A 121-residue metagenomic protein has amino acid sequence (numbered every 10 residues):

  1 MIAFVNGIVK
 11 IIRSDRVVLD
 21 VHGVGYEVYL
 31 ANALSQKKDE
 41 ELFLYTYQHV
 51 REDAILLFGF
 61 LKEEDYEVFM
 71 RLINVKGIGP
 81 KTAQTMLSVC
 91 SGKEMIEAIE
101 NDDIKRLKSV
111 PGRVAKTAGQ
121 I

Functional and structural regions predicted by a protein language model:
I2-N6, K10-S109, A115-I121: Long, highly charged, low-complexity intrinsically disordered interaction regions that mediate electrostatic DNA/RNA
